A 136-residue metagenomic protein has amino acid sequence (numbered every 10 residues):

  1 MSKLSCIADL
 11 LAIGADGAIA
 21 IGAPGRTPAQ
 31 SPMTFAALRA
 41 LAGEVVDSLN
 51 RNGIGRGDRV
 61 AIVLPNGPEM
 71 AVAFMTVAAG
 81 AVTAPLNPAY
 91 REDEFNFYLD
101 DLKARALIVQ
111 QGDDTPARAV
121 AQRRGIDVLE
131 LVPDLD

Functional and structural regions predicted by a protein language model:
M1-G22, A40: A short N-terminal helical cap/helix-turn-helix that marks the beginning of AMP-binding/adenylate-forming
L11-G14, G25, A36, Q111 (+1 more regions): Residues at the C-termini of beta-strands that transition into short coil/loop
A18, A29, G80, G125-I126: A generic structural signal for alpha->beta connector loops
A20-G67, A71-M75, R91-N96: Conserved AMP-binding/adenylate-forming core of the ANL superfamily
R51-N52, A81-D136: Structural core segment of the AMP-binding/adenylate-forming
M75-T76, V120: Hydrophobic/aromatic ligand-binding patch that stacks against planar heteroaromatic rings of cofactors or nucleotides
